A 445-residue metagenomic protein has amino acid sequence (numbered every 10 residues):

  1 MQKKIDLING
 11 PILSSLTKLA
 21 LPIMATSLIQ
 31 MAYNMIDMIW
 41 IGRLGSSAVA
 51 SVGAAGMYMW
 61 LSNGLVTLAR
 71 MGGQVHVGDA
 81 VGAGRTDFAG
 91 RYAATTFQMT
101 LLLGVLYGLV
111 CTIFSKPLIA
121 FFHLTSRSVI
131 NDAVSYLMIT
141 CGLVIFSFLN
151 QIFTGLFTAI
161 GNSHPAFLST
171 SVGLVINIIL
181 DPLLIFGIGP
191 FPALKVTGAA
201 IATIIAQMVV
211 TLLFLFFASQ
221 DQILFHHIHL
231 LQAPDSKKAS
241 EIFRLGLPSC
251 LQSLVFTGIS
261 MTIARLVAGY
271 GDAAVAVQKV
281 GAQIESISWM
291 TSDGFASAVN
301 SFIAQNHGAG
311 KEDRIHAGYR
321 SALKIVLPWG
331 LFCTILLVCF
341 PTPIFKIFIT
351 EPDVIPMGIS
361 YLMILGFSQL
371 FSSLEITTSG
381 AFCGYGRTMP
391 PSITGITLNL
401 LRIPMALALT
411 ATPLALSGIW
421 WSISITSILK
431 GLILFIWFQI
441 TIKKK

Functional and structural regions predicted by a protein language model:
M1-A20, V77-L143, F191-L247, I303-S368 (+1 more regions): Short alpha-helical transmembrane segments in multi-pass integral membrane proteins
N9, L13-A32, I36, Y58-L65 (+8 more regions): Residue-level signal for short hydrophobic patches within transmembrane helices of multi-pass membrane transporters
K18-D37, I139, G173, A206-V210 (+4 more regions): Transmembrane helical elements of multi-pass membrane transporters/channels
L28, A32-A50, I119-R127, I185-L194 (+4 more regions): Helix-terminus/linker motif at the lipid-water interface of multi-pass membrane proteins
Q30, N34-D37, I41, N63-R70 (+18 more regions): Alpha-helical transmembrane segments and their lipid-water interface positions in multi-pass membrane proteins
I41-W60, Y92, R127-D132, V196-T197 (+5 more regions): Interfacial/gating helices of multi-pass transporter permease domains
V49-L109, S147-A166, A264, V277-I335 (+3 more regions): Small-residue-rich hydrophobic transmembrane alpha-helices
R70, T140-T158, A166-L174, A199-F214 (+4 more regions): Short runs within selected transmembrane alpha-helices of multi-pass transporters and secretion channels
